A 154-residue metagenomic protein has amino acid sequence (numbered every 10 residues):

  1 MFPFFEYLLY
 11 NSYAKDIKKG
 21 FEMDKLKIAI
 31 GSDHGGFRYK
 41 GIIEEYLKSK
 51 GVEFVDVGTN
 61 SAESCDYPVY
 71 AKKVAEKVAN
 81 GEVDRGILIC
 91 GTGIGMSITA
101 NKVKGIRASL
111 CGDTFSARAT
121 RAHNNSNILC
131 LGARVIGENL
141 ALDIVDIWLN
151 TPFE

Functional and structural regions predicted by a protein language model:
Y7-I17: Short, positively charged and aromatic/hydrophobic N-terminal segments
D24-I28: Extreme N-terminal starter segment of soluble prokaryotic enzymes
I30-K48: Glycine-rich phosphate/diphosphate-binding loop of Rossmann-like nucleotide-binding domains
G31, G35, T114-E154: C-terminal binding/interaction regions
K50, K77, G81, V103 (+2 more regions): Change "in soluble alpha/beta enzymes" to "in soluble alpha/beta proteins
E53-S64: A short beta-strand-loop structural module common to alpha/beta enzyme folds
Y70-L110: Helix-adjacent hinge/juxtasegments
